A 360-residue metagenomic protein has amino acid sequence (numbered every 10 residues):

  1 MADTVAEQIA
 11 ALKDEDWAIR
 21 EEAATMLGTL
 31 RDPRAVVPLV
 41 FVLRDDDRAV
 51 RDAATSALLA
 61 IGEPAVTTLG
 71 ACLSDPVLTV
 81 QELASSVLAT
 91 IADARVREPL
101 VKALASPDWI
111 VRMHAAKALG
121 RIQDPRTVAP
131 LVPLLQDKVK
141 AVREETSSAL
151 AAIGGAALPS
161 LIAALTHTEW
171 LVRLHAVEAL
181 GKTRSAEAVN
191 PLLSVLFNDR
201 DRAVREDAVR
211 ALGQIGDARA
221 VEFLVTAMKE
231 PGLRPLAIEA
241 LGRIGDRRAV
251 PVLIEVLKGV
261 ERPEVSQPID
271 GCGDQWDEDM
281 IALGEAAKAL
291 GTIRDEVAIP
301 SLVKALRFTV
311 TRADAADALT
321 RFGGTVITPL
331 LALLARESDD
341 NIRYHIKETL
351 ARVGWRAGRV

Functional and structural regions predicted by a protein language model:
M1-A2, A18-D32, F41, R48-E63 (+19 more regions): Structural detector for internal amphipathic alpha-helices that build alpha-solenoid repeat scaffolds
T4-V5, V36, V66, R97 (+7 more regions): Core helices of alpha-solenoid repeat scaffolds
V5-L12, L73, L104, P159-L165 (+3 more regions): Disulfide-bonded cysteine-rich modules in secreted/extracellular proteins, activating on the conserved Cys frameworks
G259-E261: Amphipathic alpha-helical segments within extended alpha-helical solenoids and repeat-rich scaffolds in large
